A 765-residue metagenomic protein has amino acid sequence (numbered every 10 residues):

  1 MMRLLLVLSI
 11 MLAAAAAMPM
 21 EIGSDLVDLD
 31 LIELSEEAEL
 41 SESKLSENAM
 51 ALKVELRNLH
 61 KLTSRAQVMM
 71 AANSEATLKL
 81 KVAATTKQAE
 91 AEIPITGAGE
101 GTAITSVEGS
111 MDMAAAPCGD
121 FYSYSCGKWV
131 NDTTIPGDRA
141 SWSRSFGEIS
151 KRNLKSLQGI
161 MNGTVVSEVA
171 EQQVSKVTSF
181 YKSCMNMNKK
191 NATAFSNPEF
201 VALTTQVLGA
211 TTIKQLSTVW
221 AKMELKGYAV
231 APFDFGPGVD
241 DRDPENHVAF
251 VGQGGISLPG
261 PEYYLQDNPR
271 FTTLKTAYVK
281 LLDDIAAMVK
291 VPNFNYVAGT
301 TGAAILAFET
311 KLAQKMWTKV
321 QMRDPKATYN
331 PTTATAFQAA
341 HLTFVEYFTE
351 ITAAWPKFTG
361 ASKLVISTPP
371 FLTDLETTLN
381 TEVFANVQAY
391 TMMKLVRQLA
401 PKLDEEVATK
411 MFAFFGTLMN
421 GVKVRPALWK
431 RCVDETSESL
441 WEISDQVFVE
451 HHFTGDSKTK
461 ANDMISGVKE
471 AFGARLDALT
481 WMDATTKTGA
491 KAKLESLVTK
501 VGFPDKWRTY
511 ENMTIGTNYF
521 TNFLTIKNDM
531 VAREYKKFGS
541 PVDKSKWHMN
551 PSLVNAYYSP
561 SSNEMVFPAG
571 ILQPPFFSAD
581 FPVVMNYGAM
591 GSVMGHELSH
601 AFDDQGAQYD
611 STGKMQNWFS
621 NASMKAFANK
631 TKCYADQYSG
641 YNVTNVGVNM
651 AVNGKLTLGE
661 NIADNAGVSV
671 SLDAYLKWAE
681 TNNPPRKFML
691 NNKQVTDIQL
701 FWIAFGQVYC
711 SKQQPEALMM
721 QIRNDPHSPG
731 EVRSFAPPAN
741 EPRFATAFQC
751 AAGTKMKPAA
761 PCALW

Functional and structural regions predicted by a protein language model:
R3-A17: Cleavable N-terminal signal peptides of Sec/SRP-targeted secreted and luminal proteins
M18-E90: N-terminal, immediately post-signal peptide pro-regions of secreted/luminal proteins
A91-G109: Short, Gly/Pro- and small/polar-rich lid/capping loops
I95-G99, S150, I305, K311 (+6 more regions): Intrinsically disordered, low-complexity linker/terminal regions across diverse proteins
G97-E100, A115-G119, Y124-A192: Active-site-surrounding "flap" and adjacent substrate/cofactor-binding loops of secreted or lumenal enzymes, prototyped
S110-N131, Y264-A287, M482, L658 (+1 more regions): Hydrophobic/aromatic-rich, well-ordered segments within soluble, folded domains that form packed cores
D132-P136, S141, G260-E262, M316-K319 (+3 more regions): Short, solvent-exposed loop/turn and secondary-structure capping segments
S156-G467, P504, T525: Noncatalytic, helix-rich "gating/capping" subdomain that lines the substrate-entry/channel surface of large enzyme
